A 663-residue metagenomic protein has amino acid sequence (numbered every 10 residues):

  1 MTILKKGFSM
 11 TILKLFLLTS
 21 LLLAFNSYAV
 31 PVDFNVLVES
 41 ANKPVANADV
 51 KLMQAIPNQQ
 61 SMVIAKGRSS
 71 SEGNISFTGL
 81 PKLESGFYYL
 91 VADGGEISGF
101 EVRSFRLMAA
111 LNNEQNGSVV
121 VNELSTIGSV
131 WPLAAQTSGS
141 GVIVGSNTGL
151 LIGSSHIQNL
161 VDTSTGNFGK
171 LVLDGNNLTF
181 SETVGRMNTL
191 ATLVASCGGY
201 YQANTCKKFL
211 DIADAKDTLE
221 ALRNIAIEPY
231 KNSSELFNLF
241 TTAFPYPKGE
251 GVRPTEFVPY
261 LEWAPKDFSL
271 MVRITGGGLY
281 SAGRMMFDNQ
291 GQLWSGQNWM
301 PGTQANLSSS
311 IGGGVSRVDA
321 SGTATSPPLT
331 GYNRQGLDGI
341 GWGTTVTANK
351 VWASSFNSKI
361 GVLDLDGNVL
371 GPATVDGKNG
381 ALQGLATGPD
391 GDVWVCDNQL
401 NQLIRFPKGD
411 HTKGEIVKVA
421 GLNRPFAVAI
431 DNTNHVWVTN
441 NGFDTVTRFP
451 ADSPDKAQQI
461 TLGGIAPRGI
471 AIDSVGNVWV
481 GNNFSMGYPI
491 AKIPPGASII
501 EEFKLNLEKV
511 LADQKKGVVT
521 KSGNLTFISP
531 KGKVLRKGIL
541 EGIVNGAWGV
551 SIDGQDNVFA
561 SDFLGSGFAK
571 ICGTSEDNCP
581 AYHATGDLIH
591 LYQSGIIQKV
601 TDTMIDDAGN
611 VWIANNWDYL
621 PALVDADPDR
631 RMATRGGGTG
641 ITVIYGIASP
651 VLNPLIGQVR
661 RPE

Functional and structural regions predicted by a protein language model:
M1-S9: Short, Lys/Arg-enriched N-terminal segments with co-localized hydrophobic residues within the first ~10-30 amino acids
S9-L18: Sec-dependent signal peptide recognition, specifically the positively charged N-region followed immediately by
F16, V32, I56-P57, D174-N177 (+3 more regions): Short, well-ordered helical secondary-structure segments
L21, V32-L37, L52, I75-F77 (+4 more regions): Extended hydrophobic/Leu-rich segments
A24-A29: N-terminal signal peptide c-region/cleavage motif recognized by signal peptidases
V30-R273, L279-G283: Feature for extracytoplasmic/surface-facing segments of secreted or surface-associated proteins, emphasizing
L236-E663: Flexible "stalk/tail and boundary" regions
